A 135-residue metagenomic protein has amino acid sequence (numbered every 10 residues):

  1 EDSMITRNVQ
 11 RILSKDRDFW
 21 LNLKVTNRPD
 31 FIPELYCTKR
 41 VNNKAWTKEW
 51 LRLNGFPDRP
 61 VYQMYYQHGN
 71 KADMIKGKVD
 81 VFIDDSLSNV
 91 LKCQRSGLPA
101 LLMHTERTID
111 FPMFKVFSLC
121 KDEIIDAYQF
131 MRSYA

Functional and structural regions predicted by a protein language model:
D2-Y36, R40-W50: Short, acidic loop-to-helix structural element flanking the phosphoryl-transfer center in phosphate-processing enzymes
F31-I32, D58-R59, K78-V79, G97 (+1 more regions): Short, well-ordered alpha-helix to beta-strand connector turns
L35, P60-Q63, L102: A structural preference for short, hydrophobic beta-strand core positions in alpha/beta folds
R40-V81, L87-Q94: Substrate-recognition "cap/lid" segment bordering the active-site pocket of phosphatases
V61-Y66, K115-A127: Short acidic-hydrophobic, aromatic-tinged amphipathic segments that line or gate anion-handling sites
A72-K76, C120-A135: Short amphipathic alpha-helix with an adjacent loop that forms part of the alpha/beta core around
F82-L119: Acidic, Mg2+-coordinating phosphoryl-transfer loop and its flanking beta/alpha structural elements, shared across
